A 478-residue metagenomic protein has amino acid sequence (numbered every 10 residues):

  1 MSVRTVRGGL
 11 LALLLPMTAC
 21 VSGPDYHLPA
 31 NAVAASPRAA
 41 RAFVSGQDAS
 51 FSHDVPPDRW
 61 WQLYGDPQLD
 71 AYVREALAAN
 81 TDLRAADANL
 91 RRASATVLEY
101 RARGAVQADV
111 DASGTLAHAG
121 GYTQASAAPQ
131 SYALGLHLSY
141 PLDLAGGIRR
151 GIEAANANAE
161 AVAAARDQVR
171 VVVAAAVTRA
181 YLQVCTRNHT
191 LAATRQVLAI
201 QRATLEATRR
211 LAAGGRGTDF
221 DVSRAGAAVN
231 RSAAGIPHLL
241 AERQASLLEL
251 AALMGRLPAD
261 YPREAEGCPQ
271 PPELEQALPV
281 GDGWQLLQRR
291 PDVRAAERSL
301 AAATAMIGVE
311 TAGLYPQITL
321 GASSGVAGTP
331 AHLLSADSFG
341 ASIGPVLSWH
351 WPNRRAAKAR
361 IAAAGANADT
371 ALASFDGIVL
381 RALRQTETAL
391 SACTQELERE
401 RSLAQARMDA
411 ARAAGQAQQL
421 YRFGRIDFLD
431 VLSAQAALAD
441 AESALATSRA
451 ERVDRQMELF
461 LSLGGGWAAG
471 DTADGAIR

Functional and structural regions predicted by a protein language model:
S2-A78, Y132, N156, L240-Q288 (+2 more regions): Terminal intrinsically disordered/low-complexity segments used for targeting and assembly
R7-L10, L211-G217, G235, R256: Amphipathic alpha-helical interface segments used for oligomerization, scaffolding, and membrane association
S22-D25, R59, G65-Q68, Y72-E75 (+6 more regions): Small/polar-residue-enriched beta-strand and adjacent coil segments characteristic of outer-membrane beta-barrel
A78-T81, R384: Surface-exposed, polar/charged faces of alpha-helical domains in mature secreted/periplasmic/lumenal proteins
A79-N80, G214, F423: Charged, alpha-helical scaffolding/interaction elements associated with membrane systems
A85-Y100, V169, V173-R210, A227-S232 (+5 more regions): Amphipathic alpha-helical coiled-coil segments
Q107-D109, D219, E249, D260 (+3 more regions): Residues at or immediately flanking beta-strands
A213-E242, A444: Repeat-solenoid scaffold signature
